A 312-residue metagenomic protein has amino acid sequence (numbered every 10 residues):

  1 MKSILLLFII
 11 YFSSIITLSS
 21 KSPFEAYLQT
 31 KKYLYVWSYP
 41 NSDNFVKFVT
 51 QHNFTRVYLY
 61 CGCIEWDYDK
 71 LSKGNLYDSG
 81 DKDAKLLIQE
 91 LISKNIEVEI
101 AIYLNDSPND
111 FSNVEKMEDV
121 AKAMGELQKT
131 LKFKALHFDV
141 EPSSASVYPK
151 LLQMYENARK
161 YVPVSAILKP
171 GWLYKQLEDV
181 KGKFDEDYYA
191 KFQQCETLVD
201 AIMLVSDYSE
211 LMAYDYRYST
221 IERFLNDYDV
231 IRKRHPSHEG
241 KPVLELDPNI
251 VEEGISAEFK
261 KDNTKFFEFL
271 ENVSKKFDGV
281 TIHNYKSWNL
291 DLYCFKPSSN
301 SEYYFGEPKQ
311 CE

Functional and structural regions predicted by a protein language model:
S20-T55, Y60, I102-P108, A166 (+2 more regions): Boundary/entry segment of secreted carbohydrate-active catalytic domains
Q29-Y35, T55-Y58, E97-A101, F133-H137 (+4 more regions): Structural preference for beta-strand elements that scaffold enzyme active sites
Y33-W37, E97-P108, L152-Q194, E239-I255: Aromatic-lined carbohydrate-recognition surfaces of secreted/lumenal glycan-active proteins
V36-Q51, S112-K129, D187-I202, F224 (+1 more regions): Short, acidic/polar
V46-N53, D81-N95, E126-L131, L198-L204 (+2 more regions): Acidic (Asp/Glu)-rich catalytic clusters
Y58-C63, A123-K150, T281: Active-site groove signature of glycoside hydrolases
L59, I64-I102, A145-A166: Aromatic-lined substrate-binding rim segments of carbohydrate-active enzymes
Y214-S219, G240-E312: Substrate-binding cleft of secreted/luminal carbohydrate-active enzymes
